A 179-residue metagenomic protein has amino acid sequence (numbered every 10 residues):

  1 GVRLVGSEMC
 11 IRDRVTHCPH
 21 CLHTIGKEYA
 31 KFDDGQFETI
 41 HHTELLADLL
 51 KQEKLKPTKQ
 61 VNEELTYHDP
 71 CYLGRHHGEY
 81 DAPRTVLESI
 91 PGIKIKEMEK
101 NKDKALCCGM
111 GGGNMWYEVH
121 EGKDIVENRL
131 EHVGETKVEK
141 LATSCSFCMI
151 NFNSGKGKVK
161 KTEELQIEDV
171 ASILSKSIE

Functional and structural regions predicted by a protein language model:
G1-I11: Single conserved hydrophobic/aromatic residue that forms the stacking wall/gate of nucleotide- or nucleobase-binding
R12-L45: Helix-enriched interaction subdomains in cytosolic or periplasmic regions, typified by TIR/SEFIR signaling/NADase cores
V15-T24, H68-H77, K102-Y117, E139-S154: Local cysteine-cluster metal-coordination motifs and their immediate loop/turn environment, predominantly Fe-S cluster
G35-K59, K100-D103, K160-E179: Short, flexible loop segments at boundaries between secondary-structure elements
L45, L55-H77: Catalytic cores of enzyme domains
Y72-S89: Active-site glycine- and acidic-residue-rich loops that bind and position anionic ligands or nucleotide-like cofactors
I93-E99, Y117-V126: Long, compositionally biased charged/polar accessory segments in the mid-to-C-terminal portions of proteins
E121-E139: A short, acidic, amphipathic alpha-helical segment used as a generic capping/interface helix at domain edges
